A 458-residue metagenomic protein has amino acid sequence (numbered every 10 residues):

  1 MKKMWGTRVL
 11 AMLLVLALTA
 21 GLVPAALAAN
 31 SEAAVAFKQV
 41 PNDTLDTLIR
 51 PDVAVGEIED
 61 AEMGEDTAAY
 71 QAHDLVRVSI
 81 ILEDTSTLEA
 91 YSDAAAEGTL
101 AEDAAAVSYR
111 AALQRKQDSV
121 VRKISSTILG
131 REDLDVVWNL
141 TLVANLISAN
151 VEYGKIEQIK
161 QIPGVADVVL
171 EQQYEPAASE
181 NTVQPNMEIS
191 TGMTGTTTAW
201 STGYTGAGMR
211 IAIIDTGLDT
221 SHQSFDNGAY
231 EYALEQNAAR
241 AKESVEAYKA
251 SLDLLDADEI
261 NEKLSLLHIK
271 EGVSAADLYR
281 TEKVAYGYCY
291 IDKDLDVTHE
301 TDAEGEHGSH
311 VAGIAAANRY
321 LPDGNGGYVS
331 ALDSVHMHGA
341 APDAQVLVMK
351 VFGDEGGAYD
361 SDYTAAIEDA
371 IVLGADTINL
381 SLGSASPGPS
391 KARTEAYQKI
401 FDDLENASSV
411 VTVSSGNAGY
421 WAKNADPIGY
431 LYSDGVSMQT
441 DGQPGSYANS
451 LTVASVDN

Functional and structural regions predicted by a protein language model:
K2-L10: Bacterial N-terminal signal peptides that target proteins for export
M12-G21: Bacterial N-terminal signal peptides
A20-A36: Sec-dependent signal peptide cleavage junction
A29, H73, T198-Y288, D292-Y359 (+5 more regions): Subtilisin-like serine protease catalytic core
S31-A178: Inhibitory N-terminal propeptides of secreted protease zymogens
S79, A207, L295-V297, T301-A303 (+2 more regions): Substrate-binding/access-modulating region of protease and related hydrolase catalytic domains
Y91-D93, Q161, L170, A178-Q184 (+5 more regions): Short, solvent-exposed loop/turn and secondary-structure capping segments
Q117, V121, Y153-I156, I162 (+8 more regions): Extracytoplasmic/secreted envelope proteins and their assembly/folding machinery, especially bacterial periplasmic
